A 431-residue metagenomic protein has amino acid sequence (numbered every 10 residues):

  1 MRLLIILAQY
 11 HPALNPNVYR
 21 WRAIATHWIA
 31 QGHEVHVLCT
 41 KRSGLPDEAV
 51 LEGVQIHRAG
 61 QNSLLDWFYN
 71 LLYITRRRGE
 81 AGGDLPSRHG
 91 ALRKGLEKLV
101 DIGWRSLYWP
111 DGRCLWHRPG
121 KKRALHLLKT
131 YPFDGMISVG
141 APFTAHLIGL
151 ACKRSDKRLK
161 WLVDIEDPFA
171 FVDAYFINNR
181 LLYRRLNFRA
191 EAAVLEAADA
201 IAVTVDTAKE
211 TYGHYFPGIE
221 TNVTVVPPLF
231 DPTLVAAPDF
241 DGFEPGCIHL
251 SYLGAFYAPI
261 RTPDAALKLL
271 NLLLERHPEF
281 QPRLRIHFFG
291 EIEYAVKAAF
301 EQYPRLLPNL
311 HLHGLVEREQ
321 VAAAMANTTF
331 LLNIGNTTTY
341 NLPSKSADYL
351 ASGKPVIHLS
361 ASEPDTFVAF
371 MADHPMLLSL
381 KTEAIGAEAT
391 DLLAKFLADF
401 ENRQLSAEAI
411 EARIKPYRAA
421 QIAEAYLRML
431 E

Functional and structural regions predicted by a protein language model:
M1-L65, A200, D206, L273 (+2 more regions): N-terminal subdomain of nucleotide-sugar transferases
A23-I24, D111, K122, T144-L147 (+2 more regions): Membrane-proximal helix-turn-helix segments that form the acceptor-binding/catalytic region of lipid-linked
T40-R118: A conserved catalytic-core segment of Leloir-type glycosyltransferases
V194-N222, Y426: A short, active-site helix/loop in glycosyltransferases that binds the activated sugar's phosphate group
D199, M325-Y340: Acidic donor-binding loop of glycosyltransferase active sites
T207, P228-L229: Carbohydrate-associated surface elements
G242-R261, L267-L270, I422: Conserved donor-binding/catalytic core segment of Leloir-type glycosyltransferases
R283, H287-Q320: Nucleotide-activated donor-binding/catalytic signature segment of Leloir-type glycosyltransferases, i.e., the conserved
